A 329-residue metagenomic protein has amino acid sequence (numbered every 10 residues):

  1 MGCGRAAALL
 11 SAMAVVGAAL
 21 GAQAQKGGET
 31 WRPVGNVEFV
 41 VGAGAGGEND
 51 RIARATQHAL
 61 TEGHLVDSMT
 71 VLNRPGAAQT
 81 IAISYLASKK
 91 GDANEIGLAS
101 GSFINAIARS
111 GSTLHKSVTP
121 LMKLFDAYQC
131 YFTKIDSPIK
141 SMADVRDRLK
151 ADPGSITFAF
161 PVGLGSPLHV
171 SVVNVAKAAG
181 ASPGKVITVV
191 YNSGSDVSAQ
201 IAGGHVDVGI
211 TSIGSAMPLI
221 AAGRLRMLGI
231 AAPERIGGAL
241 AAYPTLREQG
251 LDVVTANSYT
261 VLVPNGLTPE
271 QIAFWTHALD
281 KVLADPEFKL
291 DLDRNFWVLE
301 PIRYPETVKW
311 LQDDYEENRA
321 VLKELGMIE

Functional and structural regions predicted by a protein language model:
M1-V34, E329: Short, low-complexity disordered leader/linker segments with a strong preference for bacterial N-terminal type II
A24-S117, S155, A181-D207, L299-P301 (+1 more regions): N-terminal (or domain-start) structured segment
V34-N36, E270-E329: An extracytoplasmic/periplasmic, membrane-proximal ligand-sensing/linker region
V34-V37, E62, Y85-E95, I107-D196 (+2 more regions): Hinge/capping helix and adjacent helix->loop/strand transition within the periplasmic-binding protein
G44-G46, G101, K134-I139, P161-S166 (+4 more regions): Short coil/turn segments
E48-I52, T56, A78-A82, A99 (+10 more regions): Stable alpha-helical elements in mature extracytoplasmic
G101-G111, V173-G180, D207-A241, R319: A ligand-binding cleft/hinge motif common to bilobed small-molecule-binding domains
S215-A284, D313-E316: C-terminal lobe and pocket-closing loops of periplasmic/extracytoplasmic Venus-flytrap solute-binding proteins
